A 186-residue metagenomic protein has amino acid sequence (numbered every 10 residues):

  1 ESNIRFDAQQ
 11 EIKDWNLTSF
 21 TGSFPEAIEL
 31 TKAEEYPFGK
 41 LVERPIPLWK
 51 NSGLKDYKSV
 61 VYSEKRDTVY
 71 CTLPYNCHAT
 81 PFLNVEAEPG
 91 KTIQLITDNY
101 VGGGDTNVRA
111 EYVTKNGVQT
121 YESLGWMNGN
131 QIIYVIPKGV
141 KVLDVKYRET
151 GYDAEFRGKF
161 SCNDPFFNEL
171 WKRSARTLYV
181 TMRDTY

Functional and structural regions predicted by a protein language model:
E1-Y186: Extracellular/oxidizing-compartment recognition motifs
